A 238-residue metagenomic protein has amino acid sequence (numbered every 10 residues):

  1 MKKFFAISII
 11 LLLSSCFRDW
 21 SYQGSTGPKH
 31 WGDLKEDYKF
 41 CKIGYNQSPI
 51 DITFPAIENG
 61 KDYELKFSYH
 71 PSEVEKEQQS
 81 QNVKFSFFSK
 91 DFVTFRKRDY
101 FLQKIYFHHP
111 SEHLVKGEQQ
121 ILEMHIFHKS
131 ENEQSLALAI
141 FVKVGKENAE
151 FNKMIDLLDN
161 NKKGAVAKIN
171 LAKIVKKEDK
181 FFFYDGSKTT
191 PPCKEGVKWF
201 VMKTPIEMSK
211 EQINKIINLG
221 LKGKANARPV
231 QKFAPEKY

Functional and structural regions predicted by a protein language model:
M1-F4, G117: Positively charged n-region of N-terminal signal peptides that target proteins for export
F4-L13: Sec-dependent N-terminal signal peptides
C16-Y238: Alpha-carbonic anhydrase
